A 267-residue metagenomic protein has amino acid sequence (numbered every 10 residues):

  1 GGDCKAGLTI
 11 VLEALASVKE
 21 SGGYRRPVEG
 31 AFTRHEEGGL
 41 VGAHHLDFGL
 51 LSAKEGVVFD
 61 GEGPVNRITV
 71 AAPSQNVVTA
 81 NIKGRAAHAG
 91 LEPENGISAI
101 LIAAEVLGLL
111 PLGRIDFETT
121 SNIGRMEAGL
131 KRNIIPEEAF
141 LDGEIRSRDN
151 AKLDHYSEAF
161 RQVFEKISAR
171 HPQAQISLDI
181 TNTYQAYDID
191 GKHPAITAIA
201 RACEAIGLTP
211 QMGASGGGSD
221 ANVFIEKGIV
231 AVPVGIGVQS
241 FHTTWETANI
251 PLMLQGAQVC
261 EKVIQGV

Functional and structural regions predicted by a protein language model:
G1-P73, I115, S121, N133: Acidic/histidine-rich catalytic neighborhood of metal-dependent amide-processing enzymes
G2-A6, L91-S98, A248-L252: Short alpha-helix boundary/capping segments
V11, G56-E92, G96-V106: Phosphate/diphosphate-binding glycine-rich loops and adjacent basic-rich segments that engage nucleotide
P27, K54-G56, Q75-T79, E138-D142 (+1 more regions): Broad gene-expression machinery/nucleic-acid interaction feature
F32-R34, G61, I82-G84, R125 (+1 more regions): Short, structured patches in soluble enzyme cores that scaffold and shape functional sites
G38, P64-N66, A87-A89, L130 (+2 more regions): Short, acidic Gly/Pro/Ser/Thr-rich loop/turn segments
G38-L40, G84-L91, L141, T181-Q185: Active-site-proximal beta-alpha loop/turn segments in soluble metabolic enzymes
N81, S98-V267: Metal-dependent amide/peptide-bond hydrolase catalytic core, centered on the "pita-bread" metallohydrolase fold
